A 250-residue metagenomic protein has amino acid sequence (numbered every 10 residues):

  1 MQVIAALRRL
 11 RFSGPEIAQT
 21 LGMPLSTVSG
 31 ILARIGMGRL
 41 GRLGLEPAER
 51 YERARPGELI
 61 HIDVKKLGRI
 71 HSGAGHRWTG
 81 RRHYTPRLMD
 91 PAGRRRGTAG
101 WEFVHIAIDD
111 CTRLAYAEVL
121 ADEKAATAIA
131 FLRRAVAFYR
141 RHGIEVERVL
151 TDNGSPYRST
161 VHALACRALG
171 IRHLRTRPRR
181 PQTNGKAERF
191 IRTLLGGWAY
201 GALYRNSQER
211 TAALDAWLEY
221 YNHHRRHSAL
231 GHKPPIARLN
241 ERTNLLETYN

Functional and structural regions predicted by a protein language model:
M1-A6: Basic, short loop/linker segments at the boundary and entry of helix-turn-helix/winged-helix-like folds
L7-R81, S155, A163-A165, P178-P181 (+1 more regions): Basic, flexible linker segments flanking DNA-binding modules in nucleic acid-interacting mobile-element proteins
L10, H142, L203: Flexible coil/turn residues that form the inter-helical turn or adjacent wing/linker of helix-turn-helix
E49, G57-E58, R167-I171, T193-N250: C-terminal domain-tail junction helix/linker
Y84-R96, G100-V104, E118-G143: Active-site beta-loop-alpha junctions of metal-dependent nucleic acid enzymes, especially the RNase H-like/DDE
D109-C111, A121-A125, G154: A short acidic/small-residue loop/turn micro-motif
E123, H142-S159, R177-R179, H232-I236: Acidic/histidine-rich, metal-coordinating catalytic segments
V146-N153, R167-K186, A202-S207: RNase H-like polynucleotidyl transferase catalytic core
